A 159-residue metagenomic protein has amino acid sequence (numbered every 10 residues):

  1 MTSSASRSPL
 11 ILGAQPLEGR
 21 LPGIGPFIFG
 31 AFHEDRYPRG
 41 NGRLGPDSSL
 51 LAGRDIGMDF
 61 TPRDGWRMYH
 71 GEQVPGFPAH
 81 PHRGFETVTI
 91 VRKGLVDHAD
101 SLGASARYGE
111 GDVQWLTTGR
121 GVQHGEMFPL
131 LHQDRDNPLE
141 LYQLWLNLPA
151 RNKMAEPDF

Functional and structural regions predicted by a protein language model:
T2-I90: N-terminal, Lys/Arg-enriched amphipathic/low-complexity engagement segments that precede the first folded domain
P22-G23, R83, R107, D134-P138: Solvent-exposed alpha-helices and their adjacent loops that cap or buttress functional pockets in soluble metabolic
D35, G94, L148-A150: Non-catalytic surface loops within mature trypsin-like serine protease
P75-P78, S101-S105, M127-D134: Catalytic micro-motifs at enzyme active sites that drive phosphoryl/nucleotidyl and oxygen chemistry
V88-E110, Q123-G125: A short beta-strand-loop-beta hairpin characteristic of the jelly-roll/cupin
G119-R151: Ligand-binding loop in jelly-roll beta-barrel domains
R151-F159: Phosphate/diphosphate-binding glycine-rich loops and adjacent basic-rich segments that engage nucleotide
